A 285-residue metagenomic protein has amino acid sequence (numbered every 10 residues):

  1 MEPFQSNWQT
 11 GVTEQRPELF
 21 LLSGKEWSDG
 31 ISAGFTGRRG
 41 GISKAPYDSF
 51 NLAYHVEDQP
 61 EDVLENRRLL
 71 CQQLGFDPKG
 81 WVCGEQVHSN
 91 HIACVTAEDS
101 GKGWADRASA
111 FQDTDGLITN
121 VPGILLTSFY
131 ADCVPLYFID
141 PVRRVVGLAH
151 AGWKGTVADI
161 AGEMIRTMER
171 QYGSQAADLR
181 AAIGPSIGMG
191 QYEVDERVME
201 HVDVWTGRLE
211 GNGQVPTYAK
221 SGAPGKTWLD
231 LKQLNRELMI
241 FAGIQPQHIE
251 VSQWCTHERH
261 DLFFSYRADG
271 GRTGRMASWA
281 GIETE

Functional and structural regions predicted by a protein language model:
M1-E285: Active-site microenvironment for binding and transforming phosphate-containing groups
